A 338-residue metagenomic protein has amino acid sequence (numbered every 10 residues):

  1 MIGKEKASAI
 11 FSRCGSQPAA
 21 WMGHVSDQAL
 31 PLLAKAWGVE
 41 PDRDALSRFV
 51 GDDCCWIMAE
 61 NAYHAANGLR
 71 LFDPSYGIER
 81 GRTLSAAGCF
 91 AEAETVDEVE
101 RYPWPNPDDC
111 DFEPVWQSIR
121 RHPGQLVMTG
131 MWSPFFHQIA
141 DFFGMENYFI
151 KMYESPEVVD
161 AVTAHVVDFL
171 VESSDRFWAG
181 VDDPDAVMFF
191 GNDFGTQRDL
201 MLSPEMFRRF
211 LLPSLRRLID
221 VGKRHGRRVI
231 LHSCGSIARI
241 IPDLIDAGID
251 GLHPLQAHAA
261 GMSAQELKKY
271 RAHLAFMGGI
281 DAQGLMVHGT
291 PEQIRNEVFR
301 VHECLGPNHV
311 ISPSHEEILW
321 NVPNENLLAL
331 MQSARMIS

Functional and structural regions predicted by a protein language model:
M1-S26, P31-E40, R82-S85, R101-S338: Active-site loop segments of alpha/beta catalytic cores
I2, S47, G51, D73-R82 (+1 more regions): Residue-level detector of functionally special positions within alpha-helical transmembrane segments of multi-pass
R13, A34-G38, V50-D52, I57 (+2 more regions): Glycine-centered secondary-structure boundary/capping sites
V25-D27, A59-Y63: Short, flexible beta-strand-to-coil junctions
P41-N61, G180-V181: Catalytic domains of carbohydrate-active enzymes, especially glycoside hydrolases
G51, H64-A66, F72-D73, F90 (+6 more regions): Alpha-helix termini
A62-D108, R121-Q125: A contiguous, low-structure linker/loop signature
